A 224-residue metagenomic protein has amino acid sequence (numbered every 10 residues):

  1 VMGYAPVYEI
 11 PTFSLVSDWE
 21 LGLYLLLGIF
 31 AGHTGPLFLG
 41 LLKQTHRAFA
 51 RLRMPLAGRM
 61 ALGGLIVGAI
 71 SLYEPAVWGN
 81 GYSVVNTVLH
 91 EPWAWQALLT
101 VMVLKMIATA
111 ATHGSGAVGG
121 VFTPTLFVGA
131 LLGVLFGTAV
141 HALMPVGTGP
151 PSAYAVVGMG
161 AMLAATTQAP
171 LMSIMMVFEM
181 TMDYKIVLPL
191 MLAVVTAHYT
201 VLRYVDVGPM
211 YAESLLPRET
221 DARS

Functional and structural regions predicted by a protein language model:
V1-S224: Alpha-helical transmembrane segments and immediately membrane-proximal extracytoplasmic
